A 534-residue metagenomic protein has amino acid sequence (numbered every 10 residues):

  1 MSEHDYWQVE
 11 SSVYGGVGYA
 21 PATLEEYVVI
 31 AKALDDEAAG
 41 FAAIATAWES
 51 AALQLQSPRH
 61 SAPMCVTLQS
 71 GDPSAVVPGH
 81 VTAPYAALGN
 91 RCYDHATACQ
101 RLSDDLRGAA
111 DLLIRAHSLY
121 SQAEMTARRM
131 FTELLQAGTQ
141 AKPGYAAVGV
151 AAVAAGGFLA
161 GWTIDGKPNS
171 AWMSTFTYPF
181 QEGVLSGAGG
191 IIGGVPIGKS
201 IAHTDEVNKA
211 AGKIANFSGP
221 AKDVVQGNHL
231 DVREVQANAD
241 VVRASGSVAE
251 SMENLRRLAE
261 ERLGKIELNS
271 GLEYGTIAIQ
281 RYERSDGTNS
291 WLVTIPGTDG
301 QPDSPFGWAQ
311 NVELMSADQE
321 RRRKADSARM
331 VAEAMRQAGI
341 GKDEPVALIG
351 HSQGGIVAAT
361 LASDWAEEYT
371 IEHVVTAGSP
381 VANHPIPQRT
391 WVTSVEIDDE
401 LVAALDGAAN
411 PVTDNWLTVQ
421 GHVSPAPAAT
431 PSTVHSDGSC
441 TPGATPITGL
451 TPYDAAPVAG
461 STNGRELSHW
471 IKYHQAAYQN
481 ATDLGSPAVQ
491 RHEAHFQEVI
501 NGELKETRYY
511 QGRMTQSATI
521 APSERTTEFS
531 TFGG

Functional and structural regions predicted by a protein language model:
M1-Q140, T531-G534: N-terminal secretion-targeting helices of virulence/extracellular proteins, encompassing both classical Sec signal
V29, D36, T46, K209 (+3 more regions): Polar/charged alpha-helical tracts
G108-A127, G187, E396-A404, P431-D437: A short, terminal or domain-edge coil/loop segment
A137-L348, L361-T370: Long, composition-driven intrinsically disordered regions
P296-R329, A334, I340-G341, E368-H373 (+1 more regions): Lipolytic serine-hydrolase domain surface
A347-G350, V374-T376: Extended hydrophobic secondary-structure segments that form protein cores and membrane-embedded regions
I349-A359: Gly/Ala-rich beta-loop-alpha elbow adjacent to hydrolase catalytic centers
